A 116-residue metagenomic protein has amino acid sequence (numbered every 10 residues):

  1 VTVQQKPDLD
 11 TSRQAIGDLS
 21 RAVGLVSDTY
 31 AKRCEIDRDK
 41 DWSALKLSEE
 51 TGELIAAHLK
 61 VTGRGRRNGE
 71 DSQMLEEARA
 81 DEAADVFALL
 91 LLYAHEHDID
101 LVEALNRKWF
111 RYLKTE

Functional and structural regions predicted by a protein language model:
V1-A83, F87-E116: Flexible "arm" and connector segments at domain edges
